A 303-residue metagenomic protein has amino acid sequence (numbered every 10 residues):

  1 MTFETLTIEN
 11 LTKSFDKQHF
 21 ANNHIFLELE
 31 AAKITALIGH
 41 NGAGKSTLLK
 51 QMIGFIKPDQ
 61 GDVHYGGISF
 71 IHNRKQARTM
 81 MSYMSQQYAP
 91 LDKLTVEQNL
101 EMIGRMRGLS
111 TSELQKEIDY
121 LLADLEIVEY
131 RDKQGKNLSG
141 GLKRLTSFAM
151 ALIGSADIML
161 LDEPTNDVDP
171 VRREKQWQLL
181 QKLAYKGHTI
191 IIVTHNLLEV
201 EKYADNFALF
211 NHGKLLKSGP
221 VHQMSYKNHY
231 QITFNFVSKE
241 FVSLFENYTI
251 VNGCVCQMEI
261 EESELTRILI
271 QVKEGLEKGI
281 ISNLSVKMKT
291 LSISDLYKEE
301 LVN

Functional and structural regions predicted by a protein language model:
M1-I8, T12-H24, R74: A short, flexible loop at the N-terminus of ABC-type nucleotide-binding domains that lies
I53: Helix-to-loop junction immediately C-terminal to a conserved catalytic motif
G61-H72, Q76-A77: Conserved ABC transporter NBD signature motif
E101, R105, S112-Y130: Conserved ABC ATPase "signature" region
M159-E163: Catalytic Walker B motif of ABC-type/P-loop ATPase nucleotide-binding domains
Y230-E300: Short, charged/small-residue-rich alpha-helical element at the C-terminal edge of ABC transporter nucleotide-binding
